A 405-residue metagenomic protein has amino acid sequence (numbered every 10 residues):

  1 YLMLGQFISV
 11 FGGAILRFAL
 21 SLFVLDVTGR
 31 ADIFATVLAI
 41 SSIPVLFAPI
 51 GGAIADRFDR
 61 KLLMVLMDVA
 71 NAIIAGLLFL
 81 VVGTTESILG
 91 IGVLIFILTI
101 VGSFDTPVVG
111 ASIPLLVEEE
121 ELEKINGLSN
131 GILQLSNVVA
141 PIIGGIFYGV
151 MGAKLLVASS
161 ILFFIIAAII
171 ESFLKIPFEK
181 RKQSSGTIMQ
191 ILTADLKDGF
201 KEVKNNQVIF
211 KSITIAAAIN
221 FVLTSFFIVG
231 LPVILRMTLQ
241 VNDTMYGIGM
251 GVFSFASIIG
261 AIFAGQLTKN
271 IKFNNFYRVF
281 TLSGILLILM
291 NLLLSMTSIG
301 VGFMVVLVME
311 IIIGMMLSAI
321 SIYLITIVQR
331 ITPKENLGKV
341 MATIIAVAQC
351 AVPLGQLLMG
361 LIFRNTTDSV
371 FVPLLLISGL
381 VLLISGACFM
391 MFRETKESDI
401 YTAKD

Functional and structural regions predicted by a protein language model:
Y1-R17, I40-A53, D59-I74, G90-G149 (+8 more regions): Substrate-agnostic recognition of the 12-TM MFS/MFS-like secondary transporter fold
A19-A31, V229-T244: Short amphipathic helix-loop junctions that connect adjacent transmembrane helices in Major Facilitator Superfamily/SLC
S21-V27, F79-V82, V139-S159, M237-T238 (+1 more regions): Transmembrane alpha-helix termini and helix-breaking/packing motifs in multi-pass membrane transporters
D26, D56-R57, G83-T84, L115 (+4 more regions): Membrane-helix boundary and inter-helical linker elements of multi-pass secondary transporters
G29-R30, D59-R60, S87, E118 (+5 more regions): A helix-boundary/kink motif common to multi-pass secondary transporters, especially Major Facilitator Superfamily
V37, L77, K197, K204 (+1 more regions): C-terminal transmembrane bundle of multi-pass solute transporters/carriers
L115, V157, I161-T187, F389-T402: Helix-loop junctions on the cytosolic side of multi-pass membrane transporters, especially the intracellular loop
P177-I215: Juxtamembrane intracellular "pre-TM" segments in multi-pass secondary transporters
